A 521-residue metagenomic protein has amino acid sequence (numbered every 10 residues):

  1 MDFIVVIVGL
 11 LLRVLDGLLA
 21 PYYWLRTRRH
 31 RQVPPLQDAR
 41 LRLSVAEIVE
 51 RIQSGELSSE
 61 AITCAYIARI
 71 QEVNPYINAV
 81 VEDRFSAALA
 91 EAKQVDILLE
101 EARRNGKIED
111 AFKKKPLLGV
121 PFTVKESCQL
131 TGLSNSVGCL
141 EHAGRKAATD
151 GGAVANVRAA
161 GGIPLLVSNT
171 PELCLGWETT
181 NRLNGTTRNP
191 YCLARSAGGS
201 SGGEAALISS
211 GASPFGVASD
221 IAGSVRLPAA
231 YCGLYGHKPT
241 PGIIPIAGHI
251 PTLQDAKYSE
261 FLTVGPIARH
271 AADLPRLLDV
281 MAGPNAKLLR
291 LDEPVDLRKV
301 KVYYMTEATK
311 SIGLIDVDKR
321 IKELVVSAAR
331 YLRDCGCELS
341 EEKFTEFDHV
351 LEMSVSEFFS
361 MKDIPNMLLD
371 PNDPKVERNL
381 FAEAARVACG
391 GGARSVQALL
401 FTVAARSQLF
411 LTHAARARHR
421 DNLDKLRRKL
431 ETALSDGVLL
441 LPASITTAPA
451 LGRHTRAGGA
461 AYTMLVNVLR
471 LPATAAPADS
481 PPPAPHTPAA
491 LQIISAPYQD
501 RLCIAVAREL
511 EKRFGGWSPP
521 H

Functional and structural regions predicted by a protein language model:
M1-K93, I97-E100, V317, S327 (+2 more regions): An N-terminal boundary/leader segment
M1-V5, E72, S209-A308, V326-E338 (+4 more regions): Structural helix-boundary/capping segments
D2-Y23, R269-L289, G313-D348, P365-N379: Acidic-enriched catalytic cores of C-N bond-cleaving enzymes acting on peptides and small amides
W24, R28-Q32, L36, L117-L140 (+3 more regions): Short helix-loop capping/hinge segments that flank enzyme active sites or metal/cofactor-binding pockets
A46-Q53, K310-G313, N366-L469, L502 (+1 more regions): Serine-dependent amide/ester hydrolase catalytic core
I48-S54, T123, E141-R145, L262-R269 (+1 more regions): Short, well-ordered beta-strand elements within core beta-sheets of diverse protein domains
V95, L99-V120, L291-Y303: Immediate post-signal peptide segment of exported/extracytoplasmic ligand-binding proteins
K115-L262, M305-E307, P442-T455: Short glycine/serine-rich loop/turn segments
